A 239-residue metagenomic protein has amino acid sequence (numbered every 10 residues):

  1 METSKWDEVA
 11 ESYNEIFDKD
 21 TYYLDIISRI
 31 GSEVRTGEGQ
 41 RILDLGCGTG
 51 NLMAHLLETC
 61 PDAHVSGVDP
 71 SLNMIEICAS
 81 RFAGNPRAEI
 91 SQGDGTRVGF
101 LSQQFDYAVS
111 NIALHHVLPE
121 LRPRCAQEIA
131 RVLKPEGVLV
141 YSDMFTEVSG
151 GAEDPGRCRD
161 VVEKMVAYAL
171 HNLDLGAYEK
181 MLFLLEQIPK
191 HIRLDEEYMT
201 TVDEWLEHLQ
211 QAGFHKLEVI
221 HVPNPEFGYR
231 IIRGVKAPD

Functional and structural regions predicted by a protein language model:
M1-T36, N51-H55, P189: Conserved class I S-adenosyl-L-methionine
R41, E136-V138: Short glycine-centered segments of the SAM/dcSAM-binding site in methyltransferase folds
L43-L45, T49-R97: Class I SAM-dependent methyltransferase SAM/SAH-binding core
T96-Y107: A short acidic, Gly/Pro-enriched loop at the edge of an enzyme's catalytic core that lines a small-molecule cofactor
Y107-L121: A short SAM/SAH-binding and catalytic strip from SAM-dependent methyltransferases
P123-P135: A short glycine-rich, Lys/Arg-flanked "PGG" loop and its adjoining helix->strand segment in the class I
S142-Q210: C-terminal alpha-helical "lid/dimerization" subdomain adjacent to the S-adenosyl-L-methionine
A212-D239: Core SAM-dependent methyltransferase catalytic element
